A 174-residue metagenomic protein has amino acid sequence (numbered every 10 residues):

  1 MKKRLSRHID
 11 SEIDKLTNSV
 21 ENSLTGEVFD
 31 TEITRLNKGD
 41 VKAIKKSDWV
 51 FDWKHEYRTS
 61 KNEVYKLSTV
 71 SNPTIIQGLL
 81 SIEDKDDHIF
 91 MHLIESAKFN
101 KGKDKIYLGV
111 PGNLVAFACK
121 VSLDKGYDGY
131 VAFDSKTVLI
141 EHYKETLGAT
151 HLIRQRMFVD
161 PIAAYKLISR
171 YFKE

Functional and structural regions predicted by a protein language model:
M1-K105, N113, K120-Y130, V138-E141 (+1 more regions): Non-catalytic substrate-recognition and accessory regions of acyl/acetyltransferase enzymes
